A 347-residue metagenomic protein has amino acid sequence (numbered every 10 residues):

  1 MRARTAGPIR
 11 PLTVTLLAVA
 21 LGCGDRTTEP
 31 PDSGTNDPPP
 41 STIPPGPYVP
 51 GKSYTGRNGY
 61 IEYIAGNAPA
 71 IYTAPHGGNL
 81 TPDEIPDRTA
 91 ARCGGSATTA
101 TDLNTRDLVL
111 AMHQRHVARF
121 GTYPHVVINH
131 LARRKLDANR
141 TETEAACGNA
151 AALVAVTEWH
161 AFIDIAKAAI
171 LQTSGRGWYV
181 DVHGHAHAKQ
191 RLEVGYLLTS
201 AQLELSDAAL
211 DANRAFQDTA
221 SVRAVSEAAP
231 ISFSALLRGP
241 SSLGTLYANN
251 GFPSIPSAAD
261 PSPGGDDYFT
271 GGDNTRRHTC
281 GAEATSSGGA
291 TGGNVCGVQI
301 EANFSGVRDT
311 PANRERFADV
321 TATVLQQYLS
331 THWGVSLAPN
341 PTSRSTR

Functional and structural regions predicted by a protein language model:
M1, T5, L12, L16 (+1 more regions): Ser/Thr-rich, Pro/Gly/Ala-heavy low-complexity intrinsically disordered linkers and tails of secreted extracellular
M1-A3, I9, D25, T275-R276 (+1 more regions): Short, intrinsically disordered low-complexity segments
R10, P30, T101-N104: Intrinsic disorder/low-complexity segments
D37-T346: N-terminal catalytic or cofactor-binding beta/alpha core of small enzyme domains
